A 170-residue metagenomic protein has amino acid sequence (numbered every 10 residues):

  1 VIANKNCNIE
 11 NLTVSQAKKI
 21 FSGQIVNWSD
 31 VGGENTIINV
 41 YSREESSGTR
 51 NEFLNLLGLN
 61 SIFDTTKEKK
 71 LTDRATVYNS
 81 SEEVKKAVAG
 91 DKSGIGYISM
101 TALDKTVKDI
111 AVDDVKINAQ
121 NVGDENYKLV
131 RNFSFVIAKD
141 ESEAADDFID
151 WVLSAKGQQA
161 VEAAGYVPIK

Functional and structural regions predicted by a protein language model:
I2-K170: Exported/periplasmic ABC-transporter solute-binding proteins
